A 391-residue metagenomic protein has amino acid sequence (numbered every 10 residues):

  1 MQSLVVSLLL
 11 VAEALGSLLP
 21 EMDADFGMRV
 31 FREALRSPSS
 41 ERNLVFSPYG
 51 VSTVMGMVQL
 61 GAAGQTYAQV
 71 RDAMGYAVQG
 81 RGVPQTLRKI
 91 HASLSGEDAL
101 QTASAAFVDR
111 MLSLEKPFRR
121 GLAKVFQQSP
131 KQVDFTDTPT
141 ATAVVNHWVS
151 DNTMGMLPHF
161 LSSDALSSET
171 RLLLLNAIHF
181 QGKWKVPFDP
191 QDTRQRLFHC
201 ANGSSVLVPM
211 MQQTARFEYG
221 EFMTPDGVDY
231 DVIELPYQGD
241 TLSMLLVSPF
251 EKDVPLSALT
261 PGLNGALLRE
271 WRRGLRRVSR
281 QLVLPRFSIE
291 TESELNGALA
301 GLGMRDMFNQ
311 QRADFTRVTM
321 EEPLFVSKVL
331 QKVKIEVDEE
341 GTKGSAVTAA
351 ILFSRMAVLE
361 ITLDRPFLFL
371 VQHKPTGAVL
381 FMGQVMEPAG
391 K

Functional and structural regions predicted by a protein language model:
M1-T136, H147, K343, A389-G390: Detector for small/aliphatic-rich hydrophobic stretches
D25-G27, D229-V232, K332, D364-L368: Short glycine-rich loop/turn motifs
E41, G80-A258, E270-M356: Non-catalytic, conformational "gating/processing" segments within enzyme and secreted inhibitor domains
T53-G56, M244-L246, L370, F381-M382: Structural recognition of the beta-strand scaffold that forms the well-ordered cores of secreted hydrolase catalytic
T66-V70, V254-L256, T291-S293, S345 (+2 more regions): Extracytoplasmic/secreted cell-surface and envelope-processing proteins
Q331-V333, D338-K391: C-terminal soluble interaction/assembly domains
